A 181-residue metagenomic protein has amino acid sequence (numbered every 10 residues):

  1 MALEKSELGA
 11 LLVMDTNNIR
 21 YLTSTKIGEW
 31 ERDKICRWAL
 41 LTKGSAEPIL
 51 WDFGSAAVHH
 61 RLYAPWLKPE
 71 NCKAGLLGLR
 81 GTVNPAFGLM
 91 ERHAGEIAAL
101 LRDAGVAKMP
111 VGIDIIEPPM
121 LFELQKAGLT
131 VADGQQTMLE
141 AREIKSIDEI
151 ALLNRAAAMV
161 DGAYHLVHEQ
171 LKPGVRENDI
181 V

Functional and structural regions predicted by a protein language model:
M1-M159: A composition/biophysics-driven feature that prefers long, compositionally simple stretches
D114-P118, G174-V181: An alpha-helix initiation/capping motif
A157-Y164, E177-I180: Active-site pocket-lining segments that scaffold enzyme catalytic pockets across diverse folds
H165-V175: C-terminal helix-coil-helix/basic helical segment that borders enzyme active sites and/or dimer interfaces and provides
